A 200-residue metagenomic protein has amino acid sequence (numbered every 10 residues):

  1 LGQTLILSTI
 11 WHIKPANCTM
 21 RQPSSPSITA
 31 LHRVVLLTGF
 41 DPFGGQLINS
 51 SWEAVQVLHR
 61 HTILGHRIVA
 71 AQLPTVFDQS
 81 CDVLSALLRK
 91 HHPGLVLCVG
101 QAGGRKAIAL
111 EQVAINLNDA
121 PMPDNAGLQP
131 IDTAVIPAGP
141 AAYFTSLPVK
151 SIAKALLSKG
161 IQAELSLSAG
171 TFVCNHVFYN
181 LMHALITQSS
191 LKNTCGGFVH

Functional and structural regions predicted by a protein language model:
C18-A169, H183-T187, N193: N-terminal catalytic or cofactor-binding beta/alpha core of small enzyme domains
L167, T171-V177: Short, electropositive alpha-helical surface patch
H176-H200: Active-site-adjacent mobile loop/cap segments within catalytic or ligand-binding domains
